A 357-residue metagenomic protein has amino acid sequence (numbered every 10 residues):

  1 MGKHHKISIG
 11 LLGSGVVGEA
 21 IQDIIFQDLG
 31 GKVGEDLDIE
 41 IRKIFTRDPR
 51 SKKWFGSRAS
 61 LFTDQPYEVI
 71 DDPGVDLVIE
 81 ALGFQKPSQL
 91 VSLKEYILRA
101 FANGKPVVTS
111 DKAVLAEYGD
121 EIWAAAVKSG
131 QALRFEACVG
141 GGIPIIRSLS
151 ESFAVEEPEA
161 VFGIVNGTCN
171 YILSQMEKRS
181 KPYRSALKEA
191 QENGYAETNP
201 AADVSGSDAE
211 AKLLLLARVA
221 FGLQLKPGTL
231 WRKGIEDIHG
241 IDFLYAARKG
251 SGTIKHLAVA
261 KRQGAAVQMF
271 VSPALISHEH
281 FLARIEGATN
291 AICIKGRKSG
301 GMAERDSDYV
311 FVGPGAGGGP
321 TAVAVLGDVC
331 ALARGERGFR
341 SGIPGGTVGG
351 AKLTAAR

Functional and structural regions predicted by a protein language model:
S8-D23, R357: Glycine-rich adenosine-cofactor-binding loop
D28-F55: NAD(P)-binding Rossmann-fold cofactor-contacting core
L61-P66: Short acidic-hydrophobic, aromatic-tinged amphipathic segments that line or gate anion-handling sites
Y67-T109: Rossmann-fold NAD(P) dinucleotide-binding segment
Q85-R99, S110-G140, I146-L149: Rossmann-fold NAD(P)-binding glycine/threonine-rich loop
E151-A211, L216: Conserved anion/nucleotide-ligand pocket segment
L187-R284, T289-A291: Substrate-binding/catalytic subdomain of NAD(P)-dependent oxidoreductase enzymes
F281-R357: ATP-dependent carboxylate/acyl-activation modules
